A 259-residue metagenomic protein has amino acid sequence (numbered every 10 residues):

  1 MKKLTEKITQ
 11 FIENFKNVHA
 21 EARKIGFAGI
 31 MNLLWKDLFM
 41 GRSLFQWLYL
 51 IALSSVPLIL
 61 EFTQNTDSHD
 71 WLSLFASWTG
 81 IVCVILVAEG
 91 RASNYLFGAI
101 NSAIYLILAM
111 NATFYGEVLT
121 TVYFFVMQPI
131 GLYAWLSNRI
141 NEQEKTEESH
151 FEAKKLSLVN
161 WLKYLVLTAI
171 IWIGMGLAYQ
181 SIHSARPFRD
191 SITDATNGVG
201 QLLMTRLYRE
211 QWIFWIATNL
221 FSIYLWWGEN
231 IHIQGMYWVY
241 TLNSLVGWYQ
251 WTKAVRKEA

Functional and structural regions predicted by a protein language model:
M1-M40: Short, Lys/Arg-rich, polar N-terminal cytosolic tail immediately upstream of the first transmembrane signal-anchor
K24-A88, F125-Q128, W135-A259: Polytopic alpha-helical membrane-helix bundles and their juxtamembrane interface segments in multi-pass membrane
A92-A134: Hydrophobic/aromatic-rich structural module bridging two neighboring secondary-structure elements via a short loop
